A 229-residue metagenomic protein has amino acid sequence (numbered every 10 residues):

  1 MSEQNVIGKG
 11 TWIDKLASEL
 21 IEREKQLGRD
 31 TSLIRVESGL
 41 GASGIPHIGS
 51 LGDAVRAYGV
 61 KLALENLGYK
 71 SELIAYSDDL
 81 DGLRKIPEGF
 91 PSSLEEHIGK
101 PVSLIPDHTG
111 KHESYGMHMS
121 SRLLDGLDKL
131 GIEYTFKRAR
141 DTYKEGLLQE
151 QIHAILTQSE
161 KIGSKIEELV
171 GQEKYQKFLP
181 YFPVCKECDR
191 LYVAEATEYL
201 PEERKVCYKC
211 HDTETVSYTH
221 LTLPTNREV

Functional and structural regions predicted by a protein language model:
M1-I162: N-terminal Rossmann-like or analogous alpha/beta NTP/dinucleotide-binding catalytic cores that position adenine
H47, D189, T219: Conserved adenylation A10 loop of the ANL superfamily
S164-Q172: Short Cys/His-rich Zn2+-coordinating modules
F178-Y181, E203-V206: Short metal-coordination and nucleic-acid-contact micro-motifs, chiefly zinc-binding Cys/His arrays
C185, C207-C210: Short cysteine-rich clusters marking metal-coordination/redox-active sites
E187-R190, D212-T215: Short Cys/His-rich local motifs and their 1-3 flanking residues in nucleic-acid-associated proteins and small
E195-E198, S217-Y218: Short Cys/His-rich "knuckle" micro-motifs
T219-T225: Conserved small/polar residues in nucleotide/adenosyl-binding loops
